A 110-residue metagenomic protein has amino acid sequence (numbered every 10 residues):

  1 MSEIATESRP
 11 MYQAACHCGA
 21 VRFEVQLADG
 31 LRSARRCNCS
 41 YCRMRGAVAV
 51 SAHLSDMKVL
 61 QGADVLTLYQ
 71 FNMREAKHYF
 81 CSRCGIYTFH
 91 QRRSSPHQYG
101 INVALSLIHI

Functional and structural regions predicted by a protein language model:
M1-I108: A short Gly-Trp-Pro
